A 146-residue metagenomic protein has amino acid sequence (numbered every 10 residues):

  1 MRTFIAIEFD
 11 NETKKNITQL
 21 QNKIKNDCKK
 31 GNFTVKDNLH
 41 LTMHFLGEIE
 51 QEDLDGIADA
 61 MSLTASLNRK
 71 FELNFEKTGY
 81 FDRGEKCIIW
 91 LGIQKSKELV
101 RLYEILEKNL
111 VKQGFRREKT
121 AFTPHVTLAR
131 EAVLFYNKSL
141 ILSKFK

Functional and structural regions predicted by a protein language model:
M1-K146: Histidine-dependent nucleotide/RNA phosphoesterase domain, centered on the 2H-phosphoesterase fold with its duplicated
